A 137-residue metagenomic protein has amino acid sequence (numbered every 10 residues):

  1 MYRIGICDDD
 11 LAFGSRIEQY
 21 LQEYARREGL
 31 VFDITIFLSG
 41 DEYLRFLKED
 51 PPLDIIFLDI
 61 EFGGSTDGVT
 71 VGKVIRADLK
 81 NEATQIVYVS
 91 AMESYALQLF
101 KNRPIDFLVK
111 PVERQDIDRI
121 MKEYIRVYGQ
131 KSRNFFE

Functional and structural regions predicted by a protein language model:
Y2-L21: Conserved acidic segment of CheY-like receiver
I36-I55: Acidic, metal-coordinating helix/loop segments flanking the phosphotransfer/catalytic sites of two-component signaling
L58-E61: Active-site residues of response regulator receiver
D67-E82: Short amphipathic alpha-helix used as the core "switch/output" element in two-component signaling
E82-E93: A short, hydrophobic beta-strand element within the central beta-sheet of small alpha/beta folds
K110: A Lys-centered signature of the CheY-like receiver
R119-E137: Conserved binding/recognition cores within well-folded domains
